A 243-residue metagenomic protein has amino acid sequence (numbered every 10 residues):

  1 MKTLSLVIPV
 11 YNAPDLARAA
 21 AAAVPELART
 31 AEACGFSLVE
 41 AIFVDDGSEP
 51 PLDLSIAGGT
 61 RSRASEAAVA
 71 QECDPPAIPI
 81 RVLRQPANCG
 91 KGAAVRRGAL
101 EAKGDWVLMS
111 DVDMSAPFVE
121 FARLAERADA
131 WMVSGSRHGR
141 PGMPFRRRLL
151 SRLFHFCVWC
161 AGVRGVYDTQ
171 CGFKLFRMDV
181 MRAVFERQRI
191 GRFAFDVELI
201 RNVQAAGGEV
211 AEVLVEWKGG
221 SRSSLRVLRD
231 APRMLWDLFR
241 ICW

Functional and structural regions predicted by a protein language model:
M1-P141, D179, A183-E186, E198-A206 (+1 more regions): Structured catalytic core of nucleotide-sugar glycosyltransferases
A87-E101, F118-F193, G219-R229, W236 (+1 more regions): Acceptor/aglycone-binding surface of glycosyltransferases and processive sugar-polymer synthases
A211-G220: Short helix/strand-capping connector loops at secondary-structure junctions
